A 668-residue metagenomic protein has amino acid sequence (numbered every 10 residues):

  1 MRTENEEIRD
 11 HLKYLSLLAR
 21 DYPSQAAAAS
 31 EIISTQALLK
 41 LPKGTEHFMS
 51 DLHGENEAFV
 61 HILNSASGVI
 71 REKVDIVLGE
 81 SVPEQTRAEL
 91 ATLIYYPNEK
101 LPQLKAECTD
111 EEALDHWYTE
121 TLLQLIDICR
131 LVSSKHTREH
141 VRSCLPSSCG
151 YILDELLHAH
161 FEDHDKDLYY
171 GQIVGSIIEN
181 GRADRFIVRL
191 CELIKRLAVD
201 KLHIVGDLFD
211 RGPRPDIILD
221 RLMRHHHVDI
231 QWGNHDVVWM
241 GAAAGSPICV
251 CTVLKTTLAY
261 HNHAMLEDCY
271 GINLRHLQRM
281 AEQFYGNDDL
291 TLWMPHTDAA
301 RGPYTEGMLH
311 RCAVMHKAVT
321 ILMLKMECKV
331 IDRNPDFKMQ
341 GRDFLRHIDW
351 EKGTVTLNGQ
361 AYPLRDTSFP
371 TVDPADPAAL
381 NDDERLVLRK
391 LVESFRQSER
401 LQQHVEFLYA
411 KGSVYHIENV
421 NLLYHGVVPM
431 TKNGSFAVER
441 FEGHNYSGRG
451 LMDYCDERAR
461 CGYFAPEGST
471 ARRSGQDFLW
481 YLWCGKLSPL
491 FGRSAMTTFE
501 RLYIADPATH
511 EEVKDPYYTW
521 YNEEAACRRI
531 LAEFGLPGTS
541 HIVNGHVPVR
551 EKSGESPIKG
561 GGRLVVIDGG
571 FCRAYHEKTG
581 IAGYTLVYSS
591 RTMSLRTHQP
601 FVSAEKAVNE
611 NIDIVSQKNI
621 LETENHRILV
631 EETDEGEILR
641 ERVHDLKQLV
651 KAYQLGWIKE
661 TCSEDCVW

Functional and structural regions predicted by a protein language model:
M1-W668: Feature recognizes metal-dependent phosphohydrolase scaffolds
